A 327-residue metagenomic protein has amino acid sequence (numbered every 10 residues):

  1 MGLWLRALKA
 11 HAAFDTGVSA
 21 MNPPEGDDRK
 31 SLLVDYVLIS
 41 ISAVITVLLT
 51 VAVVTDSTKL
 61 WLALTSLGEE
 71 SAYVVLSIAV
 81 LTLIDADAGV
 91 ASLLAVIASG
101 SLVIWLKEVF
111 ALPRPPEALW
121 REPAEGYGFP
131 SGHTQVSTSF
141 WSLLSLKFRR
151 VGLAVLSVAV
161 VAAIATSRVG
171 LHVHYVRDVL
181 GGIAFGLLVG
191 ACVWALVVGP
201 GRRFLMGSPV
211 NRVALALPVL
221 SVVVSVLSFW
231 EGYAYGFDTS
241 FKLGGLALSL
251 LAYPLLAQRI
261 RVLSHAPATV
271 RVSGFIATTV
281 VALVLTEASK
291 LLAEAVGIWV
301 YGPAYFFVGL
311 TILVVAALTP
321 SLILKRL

Functional and structural regions predicted by a protein language model:
L3-Y73, D87, V103-G126, I260-V262 (+2 more regions): N-terminal transmembrane-helix/juxtamembrane module of multi-pass inner/ER membrane proteins
D35-Y36, S77-I78, G152: Short, flexible segments with low predicted structural confidence
L60, V90, G100, I104 (+1 more regions): Membrane-embedded catalytic cores of phosphoryl/pyrophosphoryl-handling enzymes
A72-V80, S249-Y253, V315-T319: Hydrophobic transmembrane alpha-helices of secondary-active transporters and Na+-translocating membrane complexes
L76-T82, S142-L146: Generic transmembrane alpha-helix motif of multi-pass integral membrane proteins
V80-S99: Interfacial segments of alpha-helical transmembrane regions
